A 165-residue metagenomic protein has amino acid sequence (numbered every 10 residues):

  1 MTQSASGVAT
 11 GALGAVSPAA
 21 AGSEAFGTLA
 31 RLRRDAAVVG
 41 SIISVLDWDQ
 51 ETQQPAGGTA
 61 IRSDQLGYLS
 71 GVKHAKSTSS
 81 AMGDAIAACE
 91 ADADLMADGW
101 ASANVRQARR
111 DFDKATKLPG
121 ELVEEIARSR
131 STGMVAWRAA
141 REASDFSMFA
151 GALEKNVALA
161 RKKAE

Functional and structural regions predicted by a protein language model:
T2-E165: A well-structured
